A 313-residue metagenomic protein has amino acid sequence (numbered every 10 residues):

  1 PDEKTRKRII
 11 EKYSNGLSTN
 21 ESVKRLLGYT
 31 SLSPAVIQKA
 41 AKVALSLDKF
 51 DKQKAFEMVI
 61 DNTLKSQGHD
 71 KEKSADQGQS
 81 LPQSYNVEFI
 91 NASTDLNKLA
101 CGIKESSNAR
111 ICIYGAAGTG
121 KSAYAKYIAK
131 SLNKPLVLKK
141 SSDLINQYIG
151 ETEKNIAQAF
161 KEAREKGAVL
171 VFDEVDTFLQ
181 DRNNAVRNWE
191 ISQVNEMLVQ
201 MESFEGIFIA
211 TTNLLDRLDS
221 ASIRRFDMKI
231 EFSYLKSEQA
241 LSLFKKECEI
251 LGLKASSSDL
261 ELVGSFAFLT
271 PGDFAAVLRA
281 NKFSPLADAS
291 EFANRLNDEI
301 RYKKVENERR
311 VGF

Functional and structural regions predicted by a protein language model:
P1-D181, W189-F313: AAA+ P-loop ATPase motor domain of ring mechanoenzymes
V186: Mid-to-C-terminal catalytic subdomains of enzymes that bind/position adenosyl phosphate moieties or nucleic-acid
